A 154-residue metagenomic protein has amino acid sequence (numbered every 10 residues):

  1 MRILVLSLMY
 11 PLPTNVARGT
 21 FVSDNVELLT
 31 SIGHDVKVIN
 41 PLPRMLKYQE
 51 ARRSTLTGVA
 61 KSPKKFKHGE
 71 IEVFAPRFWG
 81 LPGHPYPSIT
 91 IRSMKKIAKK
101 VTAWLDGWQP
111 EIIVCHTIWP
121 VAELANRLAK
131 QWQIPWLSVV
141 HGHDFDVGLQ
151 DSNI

Functional and structural regions predicted by a protein language model:
M1-K61, F66-K67: N-terminal subdomain of nucleotide-sugar transferases
V5, V38, A75, S138-V140: Hydrophobic residues in well-ordered beta-strands that form the structural core
P11-P13, Q131-S152: A short, histidine- and acid-enriched strand-loop-helix "catalytic/donor-clamping" loop that lines the nucleotide-sugar
P13, L46-Y48, G83, A122 (+1 more regions): Generic structural signal for helix capping and beta-alpha/helix-loop junctions
T14-R18, P85-I89, G148-S152: Short, solvent-exposed loop/turn segments at secondary-structure boundaries
V38-W108: A conserved catalytic-core segment of Leloir-type glycosyltransferases
S54-T57, W132-Q133, I154: Short, hinge-like loop/turn segments at secondary-structure boundaries
P87-A98, P110-W132: An aromatic- and histidine-rich active-site surface loop
